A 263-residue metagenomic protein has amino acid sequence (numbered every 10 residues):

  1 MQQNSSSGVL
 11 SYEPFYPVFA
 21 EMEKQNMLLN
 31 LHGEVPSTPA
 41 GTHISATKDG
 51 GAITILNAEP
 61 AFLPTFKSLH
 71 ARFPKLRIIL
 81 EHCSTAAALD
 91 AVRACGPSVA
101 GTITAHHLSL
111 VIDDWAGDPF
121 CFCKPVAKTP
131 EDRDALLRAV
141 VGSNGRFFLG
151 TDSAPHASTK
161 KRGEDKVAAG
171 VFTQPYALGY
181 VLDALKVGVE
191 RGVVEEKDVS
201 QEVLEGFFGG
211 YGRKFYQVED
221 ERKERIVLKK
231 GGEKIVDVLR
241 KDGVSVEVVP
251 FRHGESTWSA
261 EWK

Functional and structural regions predicted by a protein language model:
M1-S7, G145, E219-E224, W262: Metal-cofactor-binding active-site regions of metalloenzymes
Q2-Q3, E13-F15, E23, V35 (+8 more regions): Non-transmembrane, interaction-prone segments in cytosolic or luminal domains
S5-L149: Histidine/acidic residue-rich metal-binding segments in metalloenzymes
P17-Q25, S84-C95, K124-P130, V193 (+2 more regions): Short secondary-structure transition/capping segments
S37-I53, A94-C95, G142-G145, K160-K166 (+2 more regions): Intrinsically disordered, low-complexity coil segments
I103-V171, V227, G232-D237, D242-K263: Active-site neighborhoods of metal-dependent hydrolases
F148, A154-E219: His/Asp/Glu-enriched, well-ordered alpha-helical/loop segment that forms or immediately abuts the divalent-metal
G210-V238: A contiguous, mid-protein "functional segment" used to position or interact with cofactors/ions or partner subunits
